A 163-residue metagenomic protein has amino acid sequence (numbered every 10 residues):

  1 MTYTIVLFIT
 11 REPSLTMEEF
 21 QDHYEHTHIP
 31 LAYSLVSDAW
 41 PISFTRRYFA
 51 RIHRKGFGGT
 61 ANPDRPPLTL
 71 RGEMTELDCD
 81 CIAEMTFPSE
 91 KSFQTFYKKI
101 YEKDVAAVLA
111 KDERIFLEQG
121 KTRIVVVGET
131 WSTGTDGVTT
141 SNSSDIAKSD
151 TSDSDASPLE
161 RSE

Functional and structural regions predicted by a protein language model:
M1-E163: Macromolecular interaction modules
